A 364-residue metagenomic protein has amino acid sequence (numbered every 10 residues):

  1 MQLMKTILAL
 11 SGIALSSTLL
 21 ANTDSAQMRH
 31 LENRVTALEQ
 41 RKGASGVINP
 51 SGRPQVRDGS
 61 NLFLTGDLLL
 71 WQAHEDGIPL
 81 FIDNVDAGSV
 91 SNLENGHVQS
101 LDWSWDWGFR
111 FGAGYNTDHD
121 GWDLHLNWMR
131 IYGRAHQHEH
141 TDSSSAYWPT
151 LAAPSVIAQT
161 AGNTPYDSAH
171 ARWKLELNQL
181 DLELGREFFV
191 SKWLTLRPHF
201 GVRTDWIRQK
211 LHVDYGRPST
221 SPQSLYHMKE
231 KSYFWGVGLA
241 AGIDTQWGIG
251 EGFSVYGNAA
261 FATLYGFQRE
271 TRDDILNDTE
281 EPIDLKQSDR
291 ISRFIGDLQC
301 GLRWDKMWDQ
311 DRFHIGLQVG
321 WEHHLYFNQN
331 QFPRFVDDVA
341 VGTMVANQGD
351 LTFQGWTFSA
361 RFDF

Functional and structural regions predicted by a protein language model:
N22-R53: Amphipathic alpha-helical oligomerization/assembly segments
G52-L62, D76-G77, N116-D123, F189-L196 (+2 more regions): Short loop/turn motifs that connect adjacent beta-strands in outer-membrane beta-barrel proteins
N61, D106-R110, L177-D181, T195-R197 (+3 more regions): Transmembrane beta-barrel architecture of outer-membrane proteins
G66, F111-Y115, L182-R186, F200 (+5 more regions): Residues on the lipid-exposed face of transmembrane beta-strands in outer-membrane beta-barrel proteins
L70-H74, W128-R134, V202-R208, F261-F267 (+2 more regions): Transmembrane beta-strands of outer-membrane beta-barrel pores
G77-D86, V90-S104, Y132-L177, W206-W235 (+3 more regions): Extracellular/periplasm-exposed beta-strand and loop segments of Gram-negative cell-envelope proteins, dominated by
F234-Q310, H314-I315, H324-Y326: Extended serine/threonine-enriched, polar tracts that run as long, contiguous segments within proteins
D350-F364: Outer-membrane beta-barrel "beta-signal"
